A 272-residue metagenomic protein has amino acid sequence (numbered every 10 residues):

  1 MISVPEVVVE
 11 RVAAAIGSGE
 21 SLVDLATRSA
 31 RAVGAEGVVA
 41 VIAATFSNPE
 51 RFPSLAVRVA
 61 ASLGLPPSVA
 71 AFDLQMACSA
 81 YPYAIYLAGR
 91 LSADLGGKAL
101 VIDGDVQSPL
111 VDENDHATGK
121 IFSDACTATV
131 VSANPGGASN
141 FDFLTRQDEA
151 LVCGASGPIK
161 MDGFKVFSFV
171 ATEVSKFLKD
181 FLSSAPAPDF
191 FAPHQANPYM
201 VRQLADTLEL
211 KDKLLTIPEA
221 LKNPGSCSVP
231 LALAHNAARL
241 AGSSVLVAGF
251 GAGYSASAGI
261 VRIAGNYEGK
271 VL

Functional and structural regions predicted by a protein language model:
M1-D24, E113-T172, K176-K179, F250 (+1 more regions): Condensing-enzyme catalytic core mediating Claisen C-C bond formation in acyl metabolism
I2, R51-L65, V101-Q107, P198-L210: Acidic-glycine-rich active-site phosphate/pyrophosphate-binding loop
E10-R11, A44, Q75, A99-D105 (+2 more regions): Short beta-strand segments
V23, T27, S47-P49, P66-S68 (+2 more regions): Claisen-condensing/thiolase-fold acyl-transfer catalytic domains that form or cleave C-C bonds in fatty acid
A26-V39, S175-D189, L208, N236-R239: Phosphate/pyrophosphate-binding loops at sites that engage ATP/ADP/AMP, CoA/4′-phosphopantetheine, polyphosphate
G37-F52: Short beta-strand-loop/turn "lid" adjacent to the catalytic site in phosphate-handling enzymes
V41-I42, V59, A84, V130 (+4 more regions): Buried hydrophobic positions in well-ordered alpha/beta secondary-structure cores of metabolic enzymes
A93-G119, A125-T129, G253-S255: Phosphate-binding/catalytic loop of phosphoryl-transfer enzymes
